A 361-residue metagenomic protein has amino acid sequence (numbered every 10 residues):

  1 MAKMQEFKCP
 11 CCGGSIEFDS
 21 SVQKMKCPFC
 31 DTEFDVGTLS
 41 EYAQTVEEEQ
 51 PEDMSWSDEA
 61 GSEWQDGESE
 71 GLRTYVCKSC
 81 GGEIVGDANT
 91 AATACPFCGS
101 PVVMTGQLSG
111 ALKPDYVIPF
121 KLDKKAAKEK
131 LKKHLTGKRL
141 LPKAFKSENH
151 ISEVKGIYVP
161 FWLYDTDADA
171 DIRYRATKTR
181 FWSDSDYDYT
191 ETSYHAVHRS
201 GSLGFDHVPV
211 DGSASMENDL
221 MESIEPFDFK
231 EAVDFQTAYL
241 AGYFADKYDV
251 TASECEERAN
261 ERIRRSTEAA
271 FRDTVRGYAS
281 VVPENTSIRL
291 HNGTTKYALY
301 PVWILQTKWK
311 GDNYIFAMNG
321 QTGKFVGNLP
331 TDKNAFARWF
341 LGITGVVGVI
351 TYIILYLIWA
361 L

Functional and structural regions predicted by a protein language model:
A2-M4, D35-L72, G106-K133: Intrinsically disordered, low-complexity segments
M4-E6, V22-K24, L72-T74, A92: Residues immediately within or flanking Cys/His clusters that coordinate Zn2+ in small zinc-binding modules
C9-C12, C27-C30, C77-C80, C95-C98: Short cysteine-rich clusters marking metal-coordination/redox-active sites
G13-S15, E33, G82-E83, P101: Cys/His-rich metal-chelating microdomains
F18-D19, V36-G37, G86-D87, M104-T105: Short, non-ligating residues that shape and space the ligands of small metal-coordination modules and catalytic
G110-K308, N313, W359-L361: Charged, low-complexity helical/coil segments in non-catalytic cytosolic or luminal regions
K296-V346: Extended hydrophobic
I350-L361: Juxtamembrane boundary at the C-terminal end of a transmembrane helix
